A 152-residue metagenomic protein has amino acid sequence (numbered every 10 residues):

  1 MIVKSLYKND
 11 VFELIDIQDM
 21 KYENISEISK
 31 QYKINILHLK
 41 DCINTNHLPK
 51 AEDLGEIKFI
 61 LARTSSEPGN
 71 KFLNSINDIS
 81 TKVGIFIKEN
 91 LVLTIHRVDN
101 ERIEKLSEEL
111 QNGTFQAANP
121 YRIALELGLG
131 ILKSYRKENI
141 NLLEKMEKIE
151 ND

Functional and structural regions predicted by a protein language model:
M1-D152: Peripheral, non-transmembrane regulatory/ligand-interaction domains of membrane transport proteins
